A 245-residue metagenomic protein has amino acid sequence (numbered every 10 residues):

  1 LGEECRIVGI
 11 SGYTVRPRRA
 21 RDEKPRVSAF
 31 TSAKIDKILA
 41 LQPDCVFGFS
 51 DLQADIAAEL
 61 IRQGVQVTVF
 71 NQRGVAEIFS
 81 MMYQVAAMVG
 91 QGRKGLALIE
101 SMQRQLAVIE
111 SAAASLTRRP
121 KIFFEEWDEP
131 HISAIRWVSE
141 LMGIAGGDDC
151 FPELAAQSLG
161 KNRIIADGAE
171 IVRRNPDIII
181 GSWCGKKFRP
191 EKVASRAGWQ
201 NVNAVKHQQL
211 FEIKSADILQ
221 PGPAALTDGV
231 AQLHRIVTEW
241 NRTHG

Functional and structural regions predicted by a protein language model:
L1-G245: N-terminal ligand-binding lobe of clamshell/alpha-beta domains
